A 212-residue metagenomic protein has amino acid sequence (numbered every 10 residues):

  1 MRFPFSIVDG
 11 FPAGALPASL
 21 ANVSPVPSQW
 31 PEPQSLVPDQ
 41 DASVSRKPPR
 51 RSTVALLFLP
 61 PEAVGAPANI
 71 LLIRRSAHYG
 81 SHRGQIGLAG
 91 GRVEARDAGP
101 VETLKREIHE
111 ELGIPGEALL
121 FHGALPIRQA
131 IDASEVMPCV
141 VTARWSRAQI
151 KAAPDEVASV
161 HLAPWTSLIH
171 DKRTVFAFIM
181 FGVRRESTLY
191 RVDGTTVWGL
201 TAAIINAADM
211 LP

Functional and structural regions predicted by a protein language model:
M1-L88, R92-R147, F178-P212: N-terminal leader/linker segments that precede catalytic domains of diphosphate-processing enzymes
A152-S187, R191: NUDIX/MutT-family hydrolases
